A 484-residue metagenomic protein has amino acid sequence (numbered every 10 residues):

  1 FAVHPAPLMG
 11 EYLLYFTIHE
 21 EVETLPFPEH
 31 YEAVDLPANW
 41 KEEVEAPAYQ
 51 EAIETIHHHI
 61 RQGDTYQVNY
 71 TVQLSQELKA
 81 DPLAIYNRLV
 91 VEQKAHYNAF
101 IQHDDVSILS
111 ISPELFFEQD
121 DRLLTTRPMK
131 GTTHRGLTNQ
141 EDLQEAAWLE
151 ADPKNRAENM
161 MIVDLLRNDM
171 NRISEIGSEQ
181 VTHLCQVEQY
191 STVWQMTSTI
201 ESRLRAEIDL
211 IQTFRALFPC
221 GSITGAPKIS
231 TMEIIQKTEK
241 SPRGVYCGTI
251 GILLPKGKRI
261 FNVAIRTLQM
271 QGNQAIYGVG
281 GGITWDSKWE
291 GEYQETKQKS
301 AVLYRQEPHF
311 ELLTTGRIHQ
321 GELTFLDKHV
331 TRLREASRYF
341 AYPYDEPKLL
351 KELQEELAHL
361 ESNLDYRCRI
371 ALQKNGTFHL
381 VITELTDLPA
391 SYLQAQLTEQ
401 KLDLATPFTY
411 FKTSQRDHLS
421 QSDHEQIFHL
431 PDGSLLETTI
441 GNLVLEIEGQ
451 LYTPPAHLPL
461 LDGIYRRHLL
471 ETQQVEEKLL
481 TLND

Functional and structural regions predicted by a protein language model:
F1-T315, Q426-L430: Extended alpha-helical targeting/anchoring segments, especially N-terminal organellar/secretory targeting helices
M196, V263, G272, G291 (+1 more regions): Helix-start/capping segments and mature chain N-termini
